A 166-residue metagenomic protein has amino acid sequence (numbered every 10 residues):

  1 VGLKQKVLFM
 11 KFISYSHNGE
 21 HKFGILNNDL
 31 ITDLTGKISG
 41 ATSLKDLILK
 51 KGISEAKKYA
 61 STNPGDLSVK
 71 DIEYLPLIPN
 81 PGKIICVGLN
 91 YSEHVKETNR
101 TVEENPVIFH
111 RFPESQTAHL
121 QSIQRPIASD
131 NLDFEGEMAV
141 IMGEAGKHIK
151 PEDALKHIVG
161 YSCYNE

Functional and structural regions predicted by a protein language model:
V1-F9: Short, Lys/Arg-enriched N-terminal segments with co-localized hydrophobic residues within the first ~10-30 amino acids
F9-P106: N-terminal non-catalytic cap/leader segment that marks the start of a structured domain
P81-E166: Glycine-enriched loop-and-adjacent helix/strand subsegments that border the catalytic/binding cleft of enzyme cores
